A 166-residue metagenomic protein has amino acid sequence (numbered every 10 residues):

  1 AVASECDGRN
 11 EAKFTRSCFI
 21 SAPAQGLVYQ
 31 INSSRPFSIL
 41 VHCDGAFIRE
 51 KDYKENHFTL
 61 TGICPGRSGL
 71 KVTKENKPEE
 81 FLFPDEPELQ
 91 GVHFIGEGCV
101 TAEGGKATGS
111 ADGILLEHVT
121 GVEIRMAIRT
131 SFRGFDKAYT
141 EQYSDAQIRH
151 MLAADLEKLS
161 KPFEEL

Functional and structural regions predicted by a protein language model:
A1-L166: Aromatic-residue-lined binding/catalytic grooves and analogous aromatic/hydrophobic interfacial grooves in multimeric
